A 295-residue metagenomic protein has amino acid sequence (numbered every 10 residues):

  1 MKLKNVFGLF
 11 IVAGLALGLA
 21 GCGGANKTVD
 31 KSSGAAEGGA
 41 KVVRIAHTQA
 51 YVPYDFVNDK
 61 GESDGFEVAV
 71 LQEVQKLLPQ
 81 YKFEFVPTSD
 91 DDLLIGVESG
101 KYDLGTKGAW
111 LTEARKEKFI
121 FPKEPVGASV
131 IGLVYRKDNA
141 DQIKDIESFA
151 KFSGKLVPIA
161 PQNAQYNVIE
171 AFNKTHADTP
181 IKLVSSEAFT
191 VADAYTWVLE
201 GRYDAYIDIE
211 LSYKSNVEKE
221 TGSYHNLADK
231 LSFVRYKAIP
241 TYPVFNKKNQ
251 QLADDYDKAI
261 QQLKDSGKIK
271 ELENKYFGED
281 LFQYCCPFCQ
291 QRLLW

Functional and structural regions predicted by a protein language model:
L17-G21: C-terminal motif of bacterial Sec signal peptides marking the signal peptidase cleavage site
G24, Y81-E84, A160-V184, K258-W295: Ligand-binding clefts/hinges and TM-proximal coupling segments of bilobed small-molecule sensing domains
V29-A109, E187: Extracytoplasmic small-molecule ligand-binding "clamshell" domains of the periplasmic binding protein/Venus flytrap
Q49, G127-G132, T221-I260, E279-W295: Periplasmic-binding protein-like
Q49-V52, G61-K76, L133-T190, E210-S212: Bilobed "Venus flytrap"/periplasmic-binding protein-like clamshell domains and structurally analogous long
V68-L78, K137-A140, E147-K151, K155-P158 (+2 more regions): Extended ligand-binding regions for polar small-molecule ligands
E84-F149, V234: Acidic, polar ligand-binding/catalytic clefts
D92, G108-K118, N167-A171, L199-K237: A ligand-binding cleft/hinge motif common to bilobed small-molecule-binding domains
